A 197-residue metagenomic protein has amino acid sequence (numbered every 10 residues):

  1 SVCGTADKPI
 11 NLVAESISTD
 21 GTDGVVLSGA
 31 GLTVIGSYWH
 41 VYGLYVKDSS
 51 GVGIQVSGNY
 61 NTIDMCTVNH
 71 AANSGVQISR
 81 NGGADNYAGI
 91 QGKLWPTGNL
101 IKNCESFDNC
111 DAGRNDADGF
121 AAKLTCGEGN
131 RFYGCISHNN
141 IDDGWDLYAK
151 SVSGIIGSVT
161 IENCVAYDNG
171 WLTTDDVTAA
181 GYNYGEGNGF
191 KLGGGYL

Functional and structural regions predicted by a protein language model:
V2-C3, A180: Short secondary-structure boundary/capping segments
C3-G53, C110: Right-handed parallel beta-helix/beta-spiral solenoid domain characteristic of secreted/periplasmic
K47, G51-G58, N69-L197: Glycine- and acidic/polar-rich repeat regions and solenoidal domains
C66: Short, mixed-charge aromatic SLiMs
